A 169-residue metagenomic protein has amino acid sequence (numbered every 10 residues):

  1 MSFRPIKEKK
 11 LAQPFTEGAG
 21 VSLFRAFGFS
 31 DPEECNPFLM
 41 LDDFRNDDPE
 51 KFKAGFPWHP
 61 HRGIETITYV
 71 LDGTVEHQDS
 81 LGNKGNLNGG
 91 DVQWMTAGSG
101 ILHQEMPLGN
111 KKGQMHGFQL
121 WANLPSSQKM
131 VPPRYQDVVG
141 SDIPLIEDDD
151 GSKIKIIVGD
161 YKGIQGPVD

Functional and structural regions predicted by a protein language model:
M1-R25: Hydrophobic alpha-helical membrane-insertion signals
E17-L71, I143-D169: A short glycine-rich, His/Asp/Glu-containing loop-to-beta-strand
A54-F56, L81-N83, Q104-N110: Catalytic micro-motifs at enzyme active sites that drive phosphoryl/nucleotidyl and oxygen chemistry
T68-G89, I101-L102: A short beta-strand-loop-beta hairpin characteristic of the jelly-roll/cupin
G98-Q128: Ligand-binding loop in jelly-roll beta-barrel domains
Q119-S126, V139, I156-D160: Short, structured patches in soluble enzyme cores that scaffold and shape functional sites
S127-P132, Q136: Internal alpha/beta loop-helix hairpins
